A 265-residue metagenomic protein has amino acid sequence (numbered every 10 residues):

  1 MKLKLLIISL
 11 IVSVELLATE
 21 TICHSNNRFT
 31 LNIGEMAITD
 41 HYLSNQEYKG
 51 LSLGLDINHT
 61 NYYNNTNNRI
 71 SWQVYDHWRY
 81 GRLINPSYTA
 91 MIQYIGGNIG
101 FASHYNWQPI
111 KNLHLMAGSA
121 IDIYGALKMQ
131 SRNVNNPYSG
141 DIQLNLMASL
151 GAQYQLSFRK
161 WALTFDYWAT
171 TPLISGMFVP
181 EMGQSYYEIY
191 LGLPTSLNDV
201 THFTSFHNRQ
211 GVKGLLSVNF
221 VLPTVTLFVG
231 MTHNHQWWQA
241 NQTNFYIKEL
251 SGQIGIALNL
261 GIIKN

Functional and structural regions predicted by a protein language model:
M1-N26, I262-N265: Cleavable N-terminal export/targeting peptides
A18-Q73: Short glycine/proline- and aromatic-enriched beta-strand/turn motifs that initiate or cap beta-hairpins
E20-F29, N64-W72, K111-S119, R159-F165 (+2 more regions): Outer-envelope beta-barrel architecture signal
S25, E47-L55, M91-I99, L113 (+3 more regions): Residues that define the transmembrane beta-barrel architecture of outer-membrane proteins
F29-A37, W72-R82, A117-G125, A152 (+2 more regions): Transmembrane beta-barrel strands of outer-membrane/channel proteins
T39-E47, L83-M91, N133-G140, V200-T204 (+2 more regions): Extracellular loop and loop/strand-boundary signature of outer-membrane beta-barrel proteins
N135-L222: Outer-membrane beta-barrel transmembrane domain signature
K248-N265: Outer-membrane beta-barrel "beta-signal"
